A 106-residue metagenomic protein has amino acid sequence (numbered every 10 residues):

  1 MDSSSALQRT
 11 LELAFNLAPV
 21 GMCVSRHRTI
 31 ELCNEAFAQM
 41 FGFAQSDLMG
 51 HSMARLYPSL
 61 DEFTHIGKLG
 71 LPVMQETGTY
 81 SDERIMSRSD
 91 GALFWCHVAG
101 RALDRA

Functional and structural regions predicted by a protein language model:
M1-D2, A106: Sensory coupling linkers of modular signal transduction proteins
S4-R26, Q39: PAS/LOV and related PAS-like sensory modules
P19-V20, S81-D82, A99: Short loop/turn microsegments at loop-to-beta-strand junctions
S25, S46, S87-S89, L93 (+1 more regions): Short loop/turn elements at sensory-signaling interfaces that couple input to output
T29-L32: Conserved hydrophobic beta-strand signature of PAS-family and PAS-like sensory domains
F37-M49: PAS/PAS-like sensory domain cap-loop motif
D47-D61: PAS-family sensory/regulatory domains
L60-A92: Terminal output helix/cap of sensory domains in signal transduction proteins
